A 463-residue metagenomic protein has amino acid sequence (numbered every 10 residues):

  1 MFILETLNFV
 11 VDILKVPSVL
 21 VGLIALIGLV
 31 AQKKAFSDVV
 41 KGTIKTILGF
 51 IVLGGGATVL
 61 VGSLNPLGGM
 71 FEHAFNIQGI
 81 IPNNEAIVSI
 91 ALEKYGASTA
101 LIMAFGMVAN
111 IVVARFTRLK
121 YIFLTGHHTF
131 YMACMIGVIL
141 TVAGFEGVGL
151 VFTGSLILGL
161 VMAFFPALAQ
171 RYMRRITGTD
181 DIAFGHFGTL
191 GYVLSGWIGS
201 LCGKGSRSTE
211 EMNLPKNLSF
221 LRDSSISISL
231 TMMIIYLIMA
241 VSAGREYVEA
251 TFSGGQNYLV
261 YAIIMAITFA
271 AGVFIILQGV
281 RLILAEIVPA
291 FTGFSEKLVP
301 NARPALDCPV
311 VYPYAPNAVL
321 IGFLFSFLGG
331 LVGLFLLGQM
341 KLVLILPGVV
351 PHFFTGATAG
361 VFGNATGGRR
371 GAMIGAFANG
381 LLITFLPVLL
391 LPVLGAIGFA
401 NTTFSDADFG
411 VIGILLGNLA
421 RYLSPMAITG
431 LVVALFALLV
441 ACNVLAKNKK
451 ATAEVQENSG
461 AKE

Functional and structural regions predicted by a protein language model:
F2-G56, L101, F105, A109-V311 (+2 more regions): Signature of multi-pass transmembrane helix bundles
F2-L7, V61-P66, I81-E93, V108-K120 (+2 more regions): Short juxtamembrane and helix-loop transition motifs at transmembrane-helix boundaries in membrane proteins
G42, G49-A100: Membrane helical hairpin/interfacial module
A57, H73-F75, A97-L101, G188-Y192 (+2 more regions): Short, charged low-complexity intrinsically disordered segments located at boundaries of structured domains
G62, P66-G69, P387, L391-F399: Juxtamembrane/transmembrane-helix interface segments of polytopic membrane transporters
F75-I81, T99-M107, G126-C134, S155-G159 (+5 more regions): Mid-membrane cores of alpha-helical transmembrane segments in multi-pass membrane proteins, especially transporters
A97, L124, G149, V343-P347: Alpha-helix N-cap/helix-initiation motif
R115-L119, C308-V388, P392: Hydrophobic alpha-helical bundle architecture
